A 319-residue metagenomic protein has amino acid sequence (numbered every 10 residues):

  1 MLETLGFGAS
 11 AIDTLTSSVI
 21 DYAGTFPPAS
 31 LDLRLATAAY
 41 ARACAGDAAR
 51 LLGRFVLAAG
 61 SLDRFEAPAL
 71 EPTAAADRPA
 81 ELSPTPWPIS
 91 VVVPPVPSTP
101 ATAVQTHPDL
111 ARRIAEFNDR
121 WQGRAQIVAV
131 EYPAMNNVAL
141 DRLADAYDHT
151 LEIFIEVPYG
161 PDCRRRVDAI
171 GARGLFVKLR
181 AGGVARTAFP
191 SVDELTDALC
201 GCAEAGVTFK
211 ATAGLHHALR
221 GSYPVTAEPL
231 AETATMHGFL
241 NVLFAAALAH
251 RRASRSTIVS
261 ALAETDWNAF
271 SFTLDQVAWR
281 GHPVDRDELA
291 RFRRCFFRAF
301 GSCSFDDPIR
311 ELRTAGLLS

Functional and structural regions predicted by a protein language model:
M1-L140, H149-L151, C163, L248-S319: Alpha/beta catalytic barrel-like cores
G60, P94, P158-G160, G182 (+1 more regions): An acidic- and aromatic-residue-enriched active-site/binding cleft used to recognize and process polar
D119-E204, T208: Eukaryote-skewed repeat-based solenoidal scaffolds used as protein-protein interaction platforms, primarily
C163, R173-S260: Catalytic alpha/beta core domains of metabolic enzymes, predominantly
